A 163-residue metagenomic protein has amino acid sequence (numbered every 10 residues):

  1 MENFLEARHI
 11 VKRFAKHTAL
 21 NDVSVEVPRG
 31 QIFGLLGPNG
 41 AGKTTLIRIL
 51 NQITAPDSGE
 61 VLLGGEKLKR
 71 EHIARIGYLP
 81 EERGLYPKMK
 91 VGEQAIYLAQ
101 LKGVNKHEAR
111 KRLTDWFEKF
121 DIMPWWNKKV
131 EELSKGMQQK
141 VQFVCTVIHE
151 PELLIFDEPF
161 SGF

Functional and structural regions predicted by a protein language model:
N51: Helix-to-loop junction immediately C-terminal to a conserved catalytic motif
G59-A74: Conserved ABC transporter NBD signature motif
I96, Q100, H107-W125: Conserved ABC ATPase "signature" region
K129-L133: Conserved ABC ATPase signature
F143: Hydrophobic anchor residue at the start of the ABC signature
L154-D157: Catalytic Walker B motif of ABC-type/P-loop ATPase nucleotide-binding domains
